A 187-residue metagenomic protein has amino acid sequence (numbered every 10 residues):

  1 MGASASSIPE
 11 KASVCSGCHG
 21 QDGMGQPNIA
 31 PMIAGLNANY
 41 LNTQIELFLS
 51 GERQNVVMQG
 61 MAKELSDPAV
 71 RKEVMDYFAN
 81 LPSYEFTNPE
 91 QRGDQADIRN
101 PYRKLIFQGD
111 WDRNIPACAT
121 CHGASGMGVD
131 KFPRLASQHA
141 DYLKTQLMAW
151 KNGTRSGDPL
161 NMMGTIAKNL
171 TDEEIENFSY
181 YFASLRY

Functional and structural regions predicted by a protein language model:
M1-A12, M24-I29, N80-D112, P133: Electrostatic cytochrome c docking/interface patches
A3-G51, N55: The feature marks the first
S6-S16, G35-T43, R103-A119, G128-V129 (+2 more regions): Sequence context surrounding c-type heme c attachment/ligation sites in exported
K11, N37, Q44, Q54-V57 (+6 more regions): Stable alpha-helical elements in mature extracytoplasmic
C15-D22, V74, I115-A124, F178: The canonical Cys-X-X-Cys-His
D22-G23, D110, S125, A136 (+1 more regions): Flexible interhelical turns and helix-capping residues at alpha-helix boundaries within structured domains
Q26-M32, F48-R92, V129-R134, T154-L185: Axial heme c-ligation environment in periplasmic c-type cytochrome domains
